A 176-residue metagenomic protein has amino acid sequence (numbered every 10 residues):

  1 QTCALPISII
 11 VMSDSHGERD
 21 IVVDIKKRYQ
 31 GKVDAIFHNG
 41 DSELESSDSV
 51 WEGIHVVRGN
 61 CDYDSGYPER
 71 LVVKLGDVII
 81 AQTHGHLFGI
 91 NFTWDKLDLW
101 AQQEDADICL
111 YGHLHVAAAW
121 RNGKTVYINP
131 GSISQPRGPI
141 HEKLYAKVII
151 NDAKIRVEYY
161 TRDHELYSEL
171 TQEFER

Functional and structural regions predicted by a protein language model:
Q1-L5: Short, small-residue-biased leader/transition segments that mark boundaries at the very start of proteins
I7-G76: Core catalytic region of metal-dependent phosphoesterases/phosphodiesterases, especially metallo-beta-lactamase-like
S8-H16, I79-H86, V126-G131: Active-site-proximal beta-strand elements of phosphoester/diester hydrolases
H16-I21, S42-S47, C61-G66, F88-T93 (+2 more regions): Active-site environment of divalent metal-dependent phosphoester hydrolases
I21-V23, N91-D95, P139, E165-E173: A short, polar/proline- and glycine-enriched secondary-structure boundary/capping micro-motif
H55, N91-K154: Conserved beta-sheet core of the metallophosphoesterase superfamily
V57-N60, G66-D107: Helix-adjacent hinge/juxtasegments
N151-R176: Charged phosphate-binding loop/patch that engages nucleotide di/tri-phosphates or the phosphate backbone of nucleic
